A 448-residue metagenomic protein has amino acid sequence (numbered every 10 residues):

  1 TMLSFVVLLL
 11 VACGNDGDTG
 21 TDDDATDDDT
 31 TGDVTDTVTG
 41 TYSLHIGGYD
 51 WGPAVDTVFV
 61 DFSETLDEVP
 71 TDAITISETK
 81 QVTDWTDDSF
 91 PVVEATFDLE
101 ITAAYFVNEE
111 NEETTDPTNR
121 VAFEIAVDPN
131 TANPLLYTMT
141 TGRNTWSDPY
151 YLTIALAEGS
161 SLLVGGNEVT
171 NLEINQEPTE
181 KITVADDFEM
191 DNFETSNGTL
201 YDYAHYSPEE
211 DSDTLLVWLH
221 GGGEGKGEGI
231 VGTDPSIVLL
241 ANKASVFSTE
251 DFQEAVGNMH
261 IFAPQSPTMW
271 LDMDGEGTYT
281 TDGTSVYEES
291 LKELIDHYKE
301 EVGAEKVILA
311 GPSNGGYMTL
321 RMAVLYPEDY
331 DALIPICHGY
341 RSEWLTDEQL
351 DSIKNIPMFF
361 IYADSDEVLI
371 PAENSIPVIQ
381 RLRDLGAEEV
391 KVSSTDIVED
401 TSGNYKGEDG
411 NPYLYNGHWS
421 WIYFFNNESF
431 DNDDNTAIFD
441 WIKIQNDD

Functional and structural regions predicted by a protein language model:
L9-A12: C-terminal motif of bacterial Sec signal peptides marking the signal peptidase cleavage site
D16-T35: Ser/Thr-rich, Pro/Gly/Ala-heavy low-complexity intrinsically disordered linkers and tails of secreted extracellular
G32-T57, L66, A73, E78-L215: A domain-start/cap signature at the N-terminus of enzymes
L215, G222-E288: Active-site machinery of serine-nucleophile hydrolases
M273-S313: Gly/Ser-rich "nucleophile elbow"/oxyanion-hole loop immediately N-terminal to the catalytic nucleophile in hydrolases
G316-P327: Short glycine-enriched nucleophile-adjacent loop and the immediately C-terminal alpha-helix near the catalytic center
E328-Y340: A conserved short beta-strand
F359-I361, S365-I379, R383-D448: C-terminal catalytic histidine-bearing segment of alpha/beta-hydrolase fold enzymes
